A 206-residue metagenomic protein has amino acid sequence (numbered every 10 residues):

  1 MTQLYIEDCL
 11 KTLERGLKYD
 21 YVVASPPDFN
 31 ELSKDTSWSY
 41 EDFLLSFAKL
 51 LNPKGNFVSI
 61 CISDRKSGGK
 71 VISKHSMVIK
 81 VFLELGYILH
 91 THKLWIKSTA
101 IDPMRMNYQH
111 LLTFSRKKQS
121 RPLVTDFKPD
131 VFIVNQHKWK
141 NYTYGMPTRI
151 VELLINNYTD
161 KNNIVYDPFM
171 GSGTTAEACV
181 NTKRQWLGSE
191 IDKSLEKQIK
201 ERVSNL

Functional and structural regions predicted by a protein language model:
M1-S189, S194-E196: Core catalytic lobe of class I
I199-K200: Conserved SAM-binding loop
N205: Conserved phosphoryl-transfer catalytic core
